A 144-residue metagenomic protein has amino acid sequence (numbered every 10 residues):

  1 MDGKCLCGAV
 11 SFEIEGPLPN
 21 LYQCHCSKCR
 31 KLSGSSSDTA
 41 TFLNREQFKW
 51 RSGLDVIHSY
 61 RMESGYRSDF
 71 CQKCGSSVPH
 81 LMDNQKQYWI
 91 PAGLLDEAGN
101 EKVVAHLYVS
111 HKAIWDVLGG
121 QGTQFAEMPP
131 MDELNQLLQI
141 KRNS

Functional and structural regions predicted by a protein language model:
M1-S144: A short Gly-Trp-Pro
